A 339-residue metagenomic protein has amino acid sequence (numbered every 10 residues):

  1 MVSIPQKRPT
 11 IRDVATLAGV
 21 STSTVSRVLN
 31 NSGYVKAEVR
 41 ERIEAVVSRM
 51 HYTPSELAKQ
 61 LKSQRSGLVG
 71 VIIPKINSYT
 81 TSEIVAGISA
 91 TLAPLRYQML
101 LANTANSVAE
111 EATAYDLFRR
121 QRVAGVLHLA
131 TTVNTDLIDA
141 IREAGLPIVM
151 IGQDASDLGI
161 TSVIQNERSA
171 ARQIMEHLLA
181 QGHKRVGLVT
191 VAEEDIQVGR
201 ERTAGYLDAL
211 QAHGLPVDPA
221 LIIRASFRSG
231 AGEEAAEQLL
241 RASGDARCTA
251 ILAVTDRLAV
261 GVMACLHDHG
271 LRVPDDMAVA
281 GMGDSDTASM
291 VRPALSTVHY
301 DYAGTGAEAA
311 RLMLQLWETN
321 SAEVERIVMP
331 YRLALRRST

Functional and structural regions predicted by a protein language model:
M1-G67: N-terminal helix-turn-helix DNA-binding module of bacterial transcription factors
L17, T22-R27, L61-N77, H177 (+1 more regions): Short beta-strand segments enriched in small/hydrophobic residues
Y52-G125, A192, A204-D208: Amphipathic helical "hinge" segments at domain boundaries
P74-E83, L101-E110, V163-Q173, V189-E237 (+4 more regions): Hinge/beta->alpha junction and helix N-cap segments in small-molecule ligand-binding domains
N106, A124, H128-Q173, E193 (+3 more regions): Flexible loop/hinge segments that line or gate small-molecule binding clefts
R122-A130, G187-T190, I222, G244-T255 (+1 more regions): Periplasmic-binding protein-like
E237, R241-T339: Flexible loop/turn connectors
